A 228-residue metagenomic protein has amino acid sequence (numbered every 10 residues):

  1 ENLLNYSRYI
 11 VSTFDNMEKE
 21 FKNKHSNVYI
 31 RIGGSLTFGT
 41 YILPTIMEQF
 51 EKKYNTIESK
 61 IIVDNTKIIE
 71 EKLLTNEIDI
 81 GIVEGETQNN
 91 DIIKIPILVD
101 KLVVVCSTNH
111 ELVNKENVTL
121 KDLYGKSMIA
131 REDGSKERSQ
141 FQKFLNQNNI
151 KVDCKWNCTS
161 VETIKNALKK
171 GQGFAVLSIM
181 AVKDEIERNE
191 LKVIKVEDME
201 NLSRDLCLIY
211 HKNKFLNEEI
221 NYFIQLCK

Functional and structural regions predicted by a protein language model:
E1-N23, V103: Alpha-helical "hinge/linker" immediately C-terminal to small N-terminal DNA-binding modules
N27-N90, C158: Central regulatory/effector-binding core of bacterial HTH transcription factors
F38, I42, K192-K228: A late-sequence structural motif
M47-N55, R138-K151: Ligand-binding cleft/hinge of the Venus flytrap
T66-E70, L74, I78, E84 (+1 more regions): Hydrophobic hinge/microswitch elements
N89-M128, E132: Flexible hinge/capping segments at coil-to-helix
I93-V103, R188-L202: Short beta-strand->loop
S127-N148, L216-E218, I224: Secondary-structure junction motif
